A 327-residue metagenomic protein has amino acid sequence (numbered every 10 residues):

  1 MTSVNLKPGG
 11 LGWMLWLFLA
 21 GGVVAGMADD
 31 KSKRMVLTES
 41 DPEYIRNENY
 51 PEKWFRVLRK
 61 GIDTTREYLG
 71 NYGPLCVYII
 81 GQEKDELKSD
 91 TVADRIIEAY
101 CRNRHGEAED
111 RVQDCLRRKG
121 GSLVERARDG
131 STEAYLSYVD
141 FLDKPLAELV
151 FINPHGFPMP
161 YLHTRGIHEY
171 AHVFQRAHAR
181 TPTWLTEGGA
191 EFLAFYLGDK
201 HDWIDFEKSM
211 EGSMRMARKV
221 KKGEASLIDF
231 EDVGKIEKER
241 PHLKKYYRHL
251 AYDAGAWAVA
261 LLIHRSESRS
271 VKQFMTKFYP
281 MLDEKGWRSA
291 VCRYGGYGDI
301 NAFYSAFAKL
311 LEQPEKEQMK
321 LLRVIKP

Functional and structural regions predicted by a protein language model:
M1-K7: N-terminal secretory signal peptides that target proteins for export/translocation
G12-G22: Bacterial N-terminal signal peptides
A25-A28: Boundary at the C-terminal end of the N-terminal hydrophobic targeting segment
R34-V173, A177-H178: Juxtacatalytic substrate-recognition/specificity segment
K53-V57, L250-A254, S270: Soluble or luminal CAZymes and related metallo-dependent hydrolases
V57, A147-F151, S209, S270-F278: Extended, well-ordered alpha-helical scaffold segments
A179-G255, R265, Q273-P327: Acidic/His/Gly-enriched intrinsically disordered linker/tail segments that often contain short helix/coil "MoRF-like"
